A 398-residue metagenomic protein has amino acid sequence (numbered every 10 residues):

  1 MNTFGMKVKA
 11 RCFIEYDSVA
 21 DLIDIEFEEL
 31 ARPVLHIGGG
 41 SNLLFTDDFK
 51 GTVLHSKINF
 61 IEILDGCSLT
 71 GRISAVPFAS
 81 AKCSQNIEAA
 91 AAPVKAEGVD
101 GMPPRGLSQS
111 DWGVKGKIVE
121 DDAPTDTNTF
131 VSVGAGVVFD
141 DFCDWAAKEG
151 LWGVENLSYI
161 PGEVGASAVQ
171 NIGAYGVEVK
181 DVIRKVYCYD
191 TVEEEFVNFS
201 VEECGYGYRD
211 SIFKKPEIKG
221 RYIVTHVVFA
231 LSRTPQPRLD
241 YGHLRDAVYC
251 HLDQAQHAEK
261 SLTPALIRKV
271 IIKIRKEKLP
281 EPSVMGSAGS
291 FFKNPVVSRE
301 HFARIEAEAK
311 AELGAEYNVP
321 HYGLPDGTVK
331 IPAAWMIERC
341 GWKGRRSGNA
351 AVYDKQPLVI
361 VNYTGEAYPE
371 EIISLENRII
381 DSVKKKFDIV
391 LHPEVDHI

Functional and structural regions predicted by a protein language model:
M1-L107, D111-V186, D190-E193: Anion-binding (especially nucleotide phosphate/pyrophosphate-binding) glycine-rich loop and adjoining beta-alpha core
L43, F196-E370, K386-I398: Phosphate/pyrophosphate- and phosphate-bearing ligand-binding catalytic cores of soluble enzymes
L151, P369-L375: Beta-rich strand-turn-strand
I379: Phosphate/pyrophosphate-binding loops and the adjoining catalytic core of nucleotide-dependent enzymes
